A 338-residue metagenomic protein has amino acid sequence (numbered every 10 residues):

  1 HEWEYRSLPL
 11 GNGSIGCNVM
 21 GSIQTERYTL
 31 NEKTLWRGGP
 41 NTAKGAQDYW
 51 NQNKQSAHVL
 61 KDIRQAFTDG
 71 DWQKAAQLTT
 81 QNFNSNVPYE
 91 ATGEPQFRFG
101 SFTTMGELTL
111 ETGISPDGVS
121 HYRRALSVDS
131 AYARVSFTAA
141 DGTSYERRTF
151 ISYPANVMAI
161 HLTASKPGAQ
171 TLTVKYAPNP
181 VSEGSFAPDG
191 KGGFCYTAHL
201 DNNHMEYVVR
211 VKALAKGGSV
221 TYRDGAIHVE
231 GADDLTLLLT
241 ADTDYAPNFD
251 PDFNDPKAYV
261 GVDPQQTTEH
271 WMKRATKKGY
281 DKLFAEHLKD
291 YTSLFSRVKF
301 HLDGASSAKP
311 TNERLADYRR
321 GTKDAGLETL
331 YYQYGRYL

Functional and structural regions predicted by a protein language model:
H1-L338: Aromatic-residue-lined binding/catalytic grooves and analogous aromatic/hydrophobic interfacial grooves in multimeric
